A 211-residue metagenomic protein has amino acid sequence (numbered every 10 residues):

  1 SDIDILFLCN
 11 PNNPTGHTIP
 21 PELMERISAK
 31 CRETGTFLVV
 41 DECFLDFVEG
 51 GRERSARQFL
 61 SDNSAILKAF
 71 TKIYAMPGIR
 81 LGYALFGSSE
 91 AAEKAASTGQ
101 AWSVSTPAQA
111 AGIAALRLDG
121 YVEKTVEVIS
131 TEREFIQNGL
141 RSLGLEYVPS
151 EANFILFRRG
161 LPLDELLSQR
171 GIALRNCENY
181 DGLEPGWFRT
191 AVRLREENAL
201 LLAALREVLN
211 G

Functional and structural regions predicted by a protein language model:
S1-D2, P14-I73: Active-site pre-lysine segment of PLP-dependent enzymes
I5-C9, V39, Y83-L85: Structural motif
E22, Q169, N179-G211: PLP-dependent enzyme catalytic core of the Aspartate aminotransferase-like
N63-V148: PLP-dependent aminotransferase class I/II
F86, F157-R159, V192-L194: Short beta-strand-to-loop capping motifs
S130, L140-G171: Conserved PLP-binding catalytic core of the aspartate aminotransferase-like
